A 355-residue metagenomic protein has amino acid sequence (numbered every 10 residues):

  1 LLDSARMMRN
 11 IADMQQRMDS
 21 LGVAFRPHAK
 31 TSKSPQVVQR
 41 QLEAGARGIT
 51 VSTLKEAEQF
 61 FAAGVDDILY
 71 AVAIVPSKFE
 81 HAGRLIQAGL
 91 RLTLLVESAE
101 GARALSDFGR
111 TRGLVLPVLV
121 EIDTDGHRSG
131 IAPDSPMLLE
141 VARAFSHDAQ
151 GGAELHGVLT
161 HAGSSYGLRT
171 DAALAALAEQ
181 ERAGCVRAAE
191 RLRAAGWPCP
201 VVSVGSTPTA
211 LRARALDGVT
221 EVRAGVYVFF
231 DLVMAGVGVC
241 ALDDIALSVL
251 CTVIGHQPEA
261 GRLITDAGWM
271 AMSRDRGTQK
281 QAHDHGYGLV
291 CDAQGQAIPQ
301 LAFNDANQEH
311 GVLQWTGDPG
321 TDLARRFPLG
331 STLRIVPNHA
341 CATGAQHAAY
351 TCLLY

Functional and structural regions predicted by a protein language model:
M7, K30, F60, V120 (+5 more regions): Conserved, mostly hydrophobic/aromatic
H28-G167: Active-site-proximal beta-alpha core segment in soluble small-molecule metabolic enzymes
D123-A241: Active-site loop/helix belt of alpha/beta enzymes
L174-A176, P208-L289: Active-site loop ensemble at the mouth of alpha/beta enzyme cores that anchors a bound cofactor
T265, I335-V336: A generic structural signal for residues embedded in beta-strands
R326-F327, G344: Short, well-ordered loop/turn sites that connect or cap secondary structure elements
V336-T343: Short, charged beta-turn/beta-strand-edge "cap" motif at the junction between a beta-strand and an adjacent loop
Y355: Conserved small/polar residues in nucleotide/adenosyl-binding loops
